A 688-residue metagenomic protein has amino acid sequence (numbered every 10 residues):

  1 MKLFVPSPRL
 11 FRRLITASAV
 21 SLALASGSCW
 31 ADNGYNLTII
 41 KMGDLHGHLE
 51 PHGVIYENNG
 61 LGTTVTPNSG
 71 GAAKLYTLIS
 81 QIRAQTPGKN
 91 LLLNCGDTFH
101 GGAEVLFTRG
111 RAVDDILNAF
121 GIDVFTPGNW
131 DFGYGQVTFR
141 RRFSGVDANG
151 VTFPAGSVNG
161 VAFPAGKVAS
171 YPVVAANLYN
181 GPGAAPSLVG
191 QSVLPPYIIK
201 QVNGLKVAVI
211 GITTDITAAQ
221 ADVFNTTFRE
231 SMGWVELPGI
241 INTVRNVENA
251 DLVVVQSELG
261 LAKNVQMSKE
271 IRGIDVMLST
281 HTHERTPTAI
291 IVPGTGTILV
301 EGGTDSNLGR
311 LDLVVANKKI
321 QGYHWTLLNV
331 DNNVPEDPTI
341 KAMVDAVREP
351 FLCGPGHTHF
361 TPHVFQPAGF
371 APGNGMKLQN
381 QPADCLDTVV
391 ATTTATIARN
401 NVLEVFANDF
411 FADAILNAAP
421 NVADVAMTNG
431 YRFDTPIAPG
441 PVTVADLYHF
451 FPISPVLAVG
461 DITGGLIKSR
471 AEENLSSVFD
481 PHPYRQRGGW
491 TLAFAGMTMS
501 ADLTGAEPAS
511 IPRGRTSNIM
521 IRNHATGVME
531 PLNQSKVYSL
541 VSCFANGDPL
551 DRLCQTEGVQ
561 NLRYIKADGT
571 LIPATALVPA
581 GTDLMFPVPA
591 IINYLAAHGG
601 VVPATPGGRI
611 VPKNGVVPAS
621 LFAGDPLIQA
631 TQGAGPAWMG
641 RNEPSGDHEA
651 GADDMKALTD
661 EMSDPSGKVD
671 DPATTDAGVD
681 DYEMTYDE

Functional and structural regions predicted by a protein language model:
M1-L3, I122, G600: Short aromatic/hydrophobic-glycine micro-motifs
L3-T16: Bacterial N-terminal signal peptides that target proteins for export
S7-R9, A25-Y35: Extreme N-terminus of proteins, especially the signal/transit-peptide cleavage junction and the first residues
I15-A25: Bacterial N-terminal signal peptides
L24, R111-A112, V235-E236, E284 (+2 more regions): Short hydrophobic/aromatic-rich motifs at helix boundaries and adjacent loops
A31-V334, V402, A407-A414, A426 (+1 more regions): Acidic, metal/ion-coordinating pockets
D32-T38, M42, G47-L78, A119 (+4 more regions): Catalytic centers of hydrolytic enzymes
